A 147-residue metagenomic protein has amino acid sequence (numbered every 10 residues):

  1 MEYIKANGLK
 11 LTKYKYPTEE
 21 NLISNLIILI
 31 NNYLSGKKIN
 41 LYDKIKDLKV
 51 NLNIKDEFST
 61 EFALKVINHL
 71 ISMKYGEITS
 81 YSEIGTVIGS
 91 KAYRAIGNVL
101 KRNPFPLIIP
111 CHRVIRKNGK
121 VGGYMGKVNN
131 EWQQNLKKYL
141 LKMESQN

Functional and structural regions predicted by a protein language model:
M1, Y124-N147: Positively charged, aromatic-accented nucleic-acid-binding surfaces
M1-K91, M143-N147: Basic nucleic-acid-binding alpha-helical/helix-turn surface characteristic of O6-alkylguanine DNA
T79, L100, G122-N129: Short, flexible micro-motifs
A92-P106: Regulatory, non-catalytic segments
L107-R116: Short Lys/Arg-enriched helix C-cap and helix-to-coil transition segments that create basic nucleic-acid-contact patches
N118-K120: Accessory, usually C-terminal, subdomains that scaffold auxiliary metal cofactors
